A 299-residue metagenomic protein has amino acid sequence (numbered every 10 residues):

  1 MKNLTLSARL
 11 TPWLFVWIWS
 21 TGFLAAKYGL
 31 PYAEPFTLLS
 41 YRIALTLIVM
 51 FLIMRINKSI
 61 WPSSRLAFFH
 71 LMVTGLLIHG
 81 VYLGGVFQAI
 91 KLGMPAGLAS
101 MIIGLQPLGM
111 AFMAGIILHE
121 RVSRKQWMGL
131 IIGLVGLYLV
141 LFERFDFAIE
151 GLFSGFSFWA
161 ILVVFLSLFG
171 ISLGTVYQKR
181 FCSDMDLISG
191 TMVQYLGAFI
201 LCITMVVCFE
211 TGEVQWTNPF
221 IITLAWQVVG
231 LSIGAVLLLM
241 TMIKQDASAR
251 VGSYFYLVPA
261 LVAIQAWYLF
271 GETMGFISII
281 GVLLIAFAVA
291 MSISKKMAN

Functional and structural regions predicted by a protein language model:
M1-S40, E150-R180, I200, I264: Glycine-/small-residue-enriched transmembrane alpha-helix faces in small-molecule transporters and effluxers
M1-W13, L105-F169, L283-N299: Juxtamembrane helix-loop boundary signature in multi-pass membrane transporters
I18, G22-F23, R55-I103, L139 (+1 more regions): Specific transmembrane alpha-helical segments of multi-pass solute transporters/efflux pumps, especially DMT/EamA
S20, L24, F51, L76-G80 (+7 more regions): Hydrophobic/small/kink-forming positions within alpha-helical transmembrane segments of polytopic membrane proteins
L39-Y41, L98-L105, Y177-F199, V229-Y268: Helix-helix packing/entry segments at the starts of transmembrane helices
R42-A44, F51, E143, F220-I222 (+1 more regions): C-terminal-most transmembrane helix of multi-pass membrane proteins
V49-K58, Q106-I131, P259-I280: C-terminal transmembrane-helix exit sites in multi-pass transporters
M50, M110-F112, I116, A148-F209: Transmembrane alpha-helical segments that form core, pore/gating elements of small-molecule transporters/exporters
